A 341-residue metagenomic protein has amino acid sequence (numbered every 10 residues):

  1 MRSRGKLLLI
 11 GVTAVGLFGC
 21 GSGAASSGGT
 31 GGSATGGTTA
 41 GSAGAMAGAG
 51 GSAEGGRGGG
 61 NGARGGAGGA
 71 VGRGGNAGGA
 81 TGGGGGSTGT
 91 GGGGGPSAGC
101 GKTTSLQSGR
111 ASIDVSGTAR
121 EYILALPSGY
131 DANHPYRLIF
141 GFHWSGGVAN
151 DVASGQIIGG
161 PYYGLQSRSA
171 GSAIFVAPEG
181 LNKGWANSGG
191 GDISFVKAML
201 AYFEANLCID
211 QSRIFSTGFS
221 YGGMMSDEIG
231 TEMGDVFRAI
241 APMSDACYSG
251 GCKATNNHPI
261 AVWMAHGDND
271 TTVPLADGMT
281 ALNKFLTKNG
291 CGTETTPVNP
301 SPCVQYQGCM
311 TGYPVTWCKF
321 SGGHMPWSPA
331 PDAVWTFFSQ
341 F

Functional and structural regions predicted by a protein language model:
M1-I10: Bacterial N-terminal signal peptides that target proteins for export
V12-C100: Ser/Thr-rich, Pro/Gly/Ala-heavy low-complexity intrinsically disordered linkers and tails of secreted extracellular
G95-D131, S188: N-terminal cap/lid segment of alpha/beta-hydrolase-fold proteins
S128-H134, G184-Y221, T231-V236: Gly/Ser-rich "nucleophile elbow"/oxyanion-hole loop immediately N-terminal to the catalytic nucleophile in hydrolases
L138, F142-A205, P300-M310, P314-W317: Active-site machinery of serine-nucleophile hydrolases
S145, G180-L181, Y221, D268-T271 (+1 more regions): Acidic beta-to-alpha connecting loop that harbors the catalytic carboxylate
M225-I229: Hydrolases whose catalytic domains are alpha/beta-hydrolase-1, hotdog thioesterase, or metallo-beta-lactamase-like
R238-M325: The feature captures the conserved acid-bearing segment of alpha/beta-hydrolase catalytic domains
